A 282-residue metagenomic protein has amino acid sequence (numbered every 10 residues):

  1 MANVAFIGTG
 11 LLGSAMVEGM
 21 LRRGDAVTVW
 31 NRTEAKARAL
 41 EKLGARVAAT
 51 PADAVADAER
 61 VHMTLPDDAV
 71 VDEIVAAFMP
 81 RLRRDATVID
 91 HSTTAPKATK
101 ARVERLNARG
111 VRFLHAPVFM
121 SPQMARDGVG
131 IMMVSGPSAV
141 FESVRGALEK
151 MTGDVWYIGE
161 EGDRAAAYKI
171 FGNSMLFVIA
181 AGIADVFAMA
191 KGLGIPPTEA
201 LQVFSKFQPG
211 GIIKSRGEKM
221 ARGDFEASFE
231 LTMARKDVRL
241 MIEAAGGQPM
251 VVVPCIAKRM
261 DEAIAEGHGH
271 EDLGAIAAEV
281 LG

Functional and structural regions predicted by a protein language model:
M1-M63: NAD(P)+-binding Rossmann beta1-loop-alpha1 motif at the extreme N-terminus of oxidoreductases
A15, D53, R60, P66 (+9 more regions): Amphipathic alpha-helical hairpins
M16-V17, K36, R102, A147 (+1 more regions): Hydrophobic residues within alpha-helices that form the first helical element adjacent to the glycine-rich loop
V27, V47, F113-L114, V155 (+1 more regions): Hydrophobic beta-strand scaffold residues
P51-R112: Rossmann-fold NAD(P) dinucleotide-binding segment
T93-S174: Rossmann-fold dinucleotide-binding core
R164-V280: Helical "substrate-binding/catalytic lid" subdomain of Rossmann-like NAD(P)-dependent dehydrogenases/reductases
